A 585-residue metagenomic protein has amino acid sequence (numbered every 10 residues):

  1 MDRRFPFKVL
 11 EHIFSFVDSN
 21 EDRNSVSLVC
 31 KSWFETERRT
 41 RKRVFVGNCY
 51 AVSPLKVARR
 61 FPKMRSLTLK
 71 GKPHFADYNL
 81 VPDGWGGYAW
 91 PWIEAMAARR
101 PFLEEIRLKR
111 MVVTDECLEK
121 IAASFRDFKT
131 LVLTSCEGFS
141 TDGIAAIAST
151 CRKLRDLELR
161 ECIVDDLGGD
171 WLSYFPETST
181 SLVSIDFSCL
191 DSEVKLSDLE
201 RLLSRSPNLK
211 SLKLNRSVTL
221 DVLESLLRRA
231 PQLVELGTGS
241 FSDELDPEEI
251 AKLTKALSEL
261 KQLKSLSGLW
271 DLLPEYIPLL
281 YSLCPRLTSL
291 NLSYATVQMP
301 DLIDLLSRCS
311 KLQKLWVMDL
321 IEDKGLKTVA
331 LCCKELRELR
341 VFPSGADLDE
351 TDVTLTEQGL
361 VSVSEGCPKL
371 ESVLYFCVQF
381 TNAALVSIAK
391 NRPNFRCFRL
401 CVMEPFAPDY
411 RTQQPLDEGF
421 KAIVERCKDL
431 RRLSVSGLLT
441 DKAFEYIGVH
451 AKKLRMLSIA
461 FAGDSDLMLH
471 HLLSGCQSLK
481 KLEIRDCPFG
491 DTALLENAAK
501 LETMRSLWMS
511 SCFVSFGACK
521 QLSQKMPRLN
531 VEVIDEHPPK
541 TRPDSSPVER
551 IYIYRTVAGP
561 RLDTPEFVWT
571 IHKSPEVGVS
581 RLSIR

Functional and structural regions predicted by a protein language model:
M1-V29: N-terminal Skp1-binding subsegment of the F-box domain
R3-R4, R23-N24, F45, D83-W85 (+7 more regions): Short, hydrophobic/charged alpha-helical patches characteristic of ARM/HEAT alpha-solenoid repeats and analogous
V9, A76-N79, A95, L167-S181 (+3 more regions): C-terminal capping region of solenoid repeat domains
N20, F34-E35, F45-E104, V112 (+1 more regions): F-box-proximal linker/hinge
V29-E37: Short, structured interface segments
R43-G47, S66-K70, E105-K109, V132 (+5 more regions): Short, conserved beta-strand segments within well-ordered enzyme catalytic domains that often line or immediately flank
W85, W92-S192: A generic tandem-repeat structural signature
